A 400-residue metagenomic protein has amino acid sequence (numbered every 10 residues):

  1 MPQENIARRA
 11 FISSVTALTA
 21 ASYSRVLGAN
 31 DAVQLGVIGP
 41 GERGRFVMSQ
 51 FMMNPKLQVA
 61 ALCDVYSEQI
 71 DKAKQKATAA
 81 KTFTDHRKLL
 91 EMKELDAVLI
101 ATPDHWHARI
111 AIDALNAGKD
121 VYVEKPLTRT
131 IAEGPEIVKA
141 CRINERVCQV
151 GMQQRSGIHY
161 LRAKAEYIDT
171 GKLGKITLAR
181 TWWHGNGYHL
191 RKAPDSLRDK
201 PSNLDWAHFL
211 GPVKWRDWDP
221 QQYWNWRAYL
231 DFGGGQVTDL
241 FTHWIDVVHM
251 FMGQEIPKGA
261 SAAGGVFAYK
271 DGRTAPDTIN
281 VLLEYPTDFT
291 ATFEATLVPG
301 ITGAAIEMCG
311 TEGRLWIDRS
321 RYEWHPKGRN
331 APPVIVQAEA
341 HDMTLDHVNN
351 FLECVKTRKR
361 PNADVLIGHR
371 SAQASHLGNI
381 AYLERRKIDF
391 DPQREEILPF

Functional and structural regions predicted by a protein language model:
M1-T16: N-terminal secretory signal peptides and thylakoid transit peptides that target proteins across membranes
S14-A77, Q154-G157, V248: N-terminal Rossmann-like dinucleotide-binding module
R45-S49, E68-K72, R87-K88, A108-D113 (+3 more regions): Pocket-flanking alpha-helical
K81-D85: Conserved SAM-binding strand-loop segment of SAM-dependent methyltransferases
M92-E94: Alpha-helix C-terminal capping/helix-to-coil transition sites in glycosyltransferase folds
V98-L99: N-terminal Rossmann-like NAD(P) cofactor-binding module of classical short-chain dehydrogenase/reductase
P103, A108-S156, G171, R385: Beta-strand-loop-alpha-helix segment that lines the small-molecule cofactor/substrate pocket of alpha/beta enzymes
R146, L161-R162, K172-H184, H189-R227 (+5 more regions): Contiguous beta-strand/loop segments that form the cofactor/metal-binding neighborhood of enzyme cores
